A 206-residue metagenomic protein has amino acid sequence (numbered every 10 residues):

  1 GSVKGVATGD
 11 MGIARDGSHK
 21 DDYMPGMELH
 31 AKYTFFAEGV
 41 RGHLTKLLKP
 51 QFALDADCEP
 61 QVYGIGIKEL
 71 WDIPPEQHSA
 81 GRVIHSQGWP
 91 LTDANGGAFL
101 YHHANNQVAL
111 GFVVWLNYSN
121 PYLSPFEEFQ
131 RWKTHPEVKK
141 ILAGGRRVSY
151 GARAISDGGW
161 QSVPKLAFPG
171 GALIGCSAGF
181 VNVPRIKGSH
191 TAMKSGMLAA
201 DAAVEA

Functional and structural regions predicted by a protein language model:
G1-K140, L198, A202: Predominantly flavin-linked oxidoreductase catalytic cores and closely associated redox partners
N120, P125-M197: FAD/FMN-dependent oxidoreductases across multiple families
V204-A206: C-terminal helical "tail/cap" subdomain of flavin- and related membrane-associated enzymes
